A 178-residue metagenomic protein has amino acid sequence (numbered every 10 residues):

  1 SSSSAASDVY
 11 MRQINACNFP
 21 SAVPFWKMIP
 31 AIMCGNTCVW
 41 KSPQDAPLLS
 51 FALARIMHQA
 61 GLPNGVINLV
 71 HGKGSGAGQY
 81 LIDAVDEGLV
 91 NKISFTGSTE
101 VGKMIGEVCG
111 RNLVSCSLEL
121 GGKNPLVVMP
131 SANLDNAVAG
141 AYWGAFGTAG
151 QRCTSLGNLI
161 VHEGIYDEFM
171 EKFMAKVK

Functional and structural regions predicted by a protein language model:
S1-Y10: Single conserved hydrophobic/aromatic residue that forms the stacking wall/gate of nucleotide- or nucleobase-binding
A5-A6, A31, S50, C109 (+1 more regions): Small-residue (primarily alanine) positions within well-ordered alpha-helices, especially packing/interaction faces
M11-I14, A31, G35, I67 (+4 more regions): Buried hydrophobic positions in well-ordered alpha/beta secondary-structure cores of metabolic enzymes
Q13, P24-G78: PLP-dependent aminotransferase-like
A16-N18, S98: Conserved AMP-binding
M28-I29, G78, I82, G102 (+1 more regions): Generic hydrophobic/aromatic pocket-lining and core-packing "Φ" positions
G61, S98-K178: ALDH superfamily catalytic-core signature
N68-S94, S98: A structured beta-alpha segment of the ubiquitous adenosine-cofactor-binding alpha/beta core
